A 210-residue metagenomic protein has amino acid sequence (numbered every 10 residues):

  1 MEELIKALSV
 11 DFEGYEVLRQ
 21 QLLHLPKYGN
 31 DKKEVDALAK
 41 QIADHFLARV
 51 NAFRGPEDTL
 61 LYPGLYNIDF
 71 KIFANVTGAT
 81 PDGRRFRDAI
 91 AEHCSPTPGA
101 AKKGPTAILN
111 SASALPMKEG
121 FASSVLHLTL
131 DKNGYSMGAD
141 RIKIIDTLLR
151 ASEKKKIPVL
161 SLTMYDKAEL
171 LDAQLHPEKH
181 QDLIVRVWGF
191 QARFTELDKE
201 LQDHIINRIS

Functional and structural regions predicted by a protein language model:
M1-S210: Acidic, glycine-enriched catalytic cores built around paired aspartates
